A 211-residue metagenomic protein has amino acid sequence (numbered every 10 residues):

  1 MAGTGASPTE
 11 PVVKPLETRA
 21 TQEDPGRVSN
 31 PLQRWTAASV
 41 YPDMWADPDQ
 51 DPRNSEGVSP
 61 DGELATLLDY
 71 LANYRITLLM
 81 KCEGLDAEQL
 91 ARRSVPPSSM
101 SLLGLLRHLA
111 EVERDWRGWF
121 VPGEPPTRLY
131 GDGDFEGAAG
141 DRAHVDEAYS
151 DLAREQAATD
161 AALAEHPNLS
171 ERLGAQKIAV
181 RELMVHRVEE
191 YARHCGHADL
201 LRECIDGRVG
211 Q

Functional and structural regions predicted by a protein language model:
T4: Conserved small-residue motifs centered on glycine
S7, P11, L16-R19, G26-S29: Intrinsically disordered, low-complexity segments enriched in serine/proline and basic residues
T21-Q50, N54-E56, L64-F135, L173-Q211: Short, contiguous alpha-helical
D61-L67, V145-D146: Active-site rim elements
D134-E171, E182-R187: Acidic/histidine-rich alpha-helical segments that form the ligand environment of transition-metal centers
